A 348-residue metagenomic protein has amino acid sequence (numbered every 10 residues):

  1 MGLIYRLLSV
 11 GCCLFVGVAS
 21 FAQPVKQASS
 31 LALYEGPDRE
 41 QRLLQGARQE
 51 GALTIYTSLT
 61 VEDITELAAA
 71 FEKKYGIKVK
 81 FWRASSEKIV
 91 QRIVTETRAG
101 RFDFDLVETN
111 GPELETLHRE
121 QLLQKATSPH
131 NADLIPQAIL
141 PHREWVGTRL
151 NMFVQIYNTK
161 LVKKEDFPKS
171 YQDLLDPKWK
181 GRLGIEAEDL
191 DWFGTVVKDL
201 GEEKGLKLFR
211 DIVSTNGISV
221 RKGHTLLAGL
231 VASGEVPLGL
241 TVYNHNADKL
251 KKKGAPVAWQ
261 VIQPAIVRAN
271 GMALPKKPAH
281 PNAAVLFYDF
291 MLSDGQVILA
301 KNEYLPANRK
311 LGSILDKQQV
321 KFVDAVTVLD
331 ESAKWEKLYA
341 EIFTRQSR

Functional and structural regions predicted by a protein language model:
R6-A19: Bacterial N-terminal signal peptides
A22-T54, E72-K73, L175-K180: Immediate post-signal peptide segment of exported/extracytoplasmic ligand-binding proteins
T54-A68, K80-T97, R101-E235: Extracytoplasmic ligand-binding site segments that recognize negatively charged/polar headgroups
E113-T116, P237-P256: A ligand-binding cleft/hinge motif common to bilobed small-molecule-binding domains
P136-Q137, L150-F153, F209-S214, I218-R221 (+2 more regions): Periplasmic-binding protein-like
V154-L161, V197-D199, R268-A283, L299-N302: A bilobed periplasmic-binding-protein/Venus flytrap-type ligand-binding module shared by bacterial periplasmic
W179-E188, F290-L311: Periplasmic-binding protein-like
S313-R348: Extracellular/periplasmic bilobal clamshell ligand-binding domains
